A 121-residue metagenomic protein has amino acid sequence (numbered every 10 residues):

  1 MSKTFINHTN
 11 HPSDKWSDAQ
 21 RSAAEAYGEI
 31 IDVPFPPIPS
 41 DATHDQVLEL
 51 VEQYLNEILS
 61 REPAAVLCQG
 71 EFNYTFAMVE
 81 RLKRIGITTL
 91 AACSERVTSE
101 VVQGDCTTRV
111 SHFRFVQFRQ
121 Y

Functional and structural regions predicted by a protein language model:
M1-P63, A77-E80, R84-Y121: Long, low-complexity, Lys/Arg-enriched
P63-G70: Short glycine-rich phosphate-binding loop at a beta-alpha junction
N73-Y74: Short alpha-helical
